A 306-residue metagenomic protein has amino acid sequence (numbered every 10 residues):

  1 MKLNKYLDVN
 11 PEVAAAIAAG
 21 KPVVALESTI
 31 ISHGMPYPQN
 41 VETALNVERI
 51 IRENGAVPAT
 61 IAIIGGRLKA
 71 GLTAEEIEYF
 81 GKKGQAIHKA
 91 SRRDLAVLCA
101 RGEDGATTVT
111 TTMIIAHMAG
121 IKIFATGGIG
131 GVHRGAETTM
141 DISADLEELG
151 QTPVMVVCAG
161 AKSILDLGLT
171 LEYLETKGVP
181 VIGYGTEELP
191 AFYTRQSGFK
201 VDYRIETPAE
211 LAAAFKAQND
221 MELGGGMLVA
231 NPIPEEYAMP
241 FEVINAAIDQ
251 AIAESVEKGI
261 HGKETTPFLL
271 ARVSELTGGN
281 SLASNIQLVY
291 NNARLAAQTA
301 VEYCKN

Functional and structural regions predicted by a protein language model:
M1-E53, M118: N-terminal glycine-/serine-/threonine-rich phosphate-binding loop
A15-A18, V23-V24, E53, I115-M118 (+6 more regions): Solvent-exposed alpha-helices and their adjacent loops that cap or buttress functional pockets in soluble metabolic
V24-L26, P58-I63, G105, I123-G128 (+5 more regions): General beta-strand structural signal in soluble alpha/beta enzymes
S28, H33-M35, V41-L98, D220-E236: Glycine-rich nucleotide/cofactor/substrate-binding loop typically near the N-terminus or early in the first domain
P38-A44, E75-K83, G131-G150, Y173: A glycine- and small-aliphatic-rich helix-loop capping segment at beta-alpha/alpha-beta transitions that lines
T108-V109, E137-G150, V154-E175, P208-A213: Active-site glycine-rich loop that binds ribose-phosphate moieties when present
R195-D220: Anionic-ligand binding region
L223-N291: A C-terminal functional module that forms or caps the active site or interfaces directly with catalytic machinery
